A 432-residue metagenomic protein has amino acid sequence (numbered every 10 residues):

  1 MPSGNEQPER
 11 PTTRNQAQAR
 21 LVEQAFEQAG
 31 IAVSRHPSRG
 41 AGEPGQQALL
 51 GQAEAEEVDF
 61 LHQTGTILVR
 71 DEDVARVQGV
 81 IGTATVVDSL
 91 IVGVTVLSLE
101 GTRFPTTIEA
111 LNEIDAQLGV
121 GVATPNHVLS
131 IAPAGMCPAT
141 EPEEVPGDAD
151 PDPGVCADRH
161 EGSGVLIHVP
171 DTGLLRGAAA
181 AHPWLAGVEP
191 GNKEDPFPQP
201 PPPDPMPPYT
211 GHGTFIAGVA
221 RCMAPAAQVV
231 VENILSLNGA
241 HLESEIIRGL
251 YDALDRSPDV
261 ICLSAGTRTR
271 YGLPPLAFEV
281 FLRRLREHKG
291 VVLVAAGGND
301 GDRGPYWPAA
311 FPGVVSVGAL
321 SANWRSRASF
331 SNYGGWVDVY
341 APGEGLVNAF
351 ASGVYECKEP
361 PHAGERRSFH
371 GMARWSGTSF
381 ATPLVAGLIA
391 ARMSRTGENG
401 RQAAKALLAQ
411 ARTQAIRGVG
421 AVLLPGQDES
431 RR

Functional and structural regions predicted by a protein language model:
P2-I131: Inhibitory N-terminal propeptides of secreted protease zymogens
G4, L235-F311, R366-P383, R417-G420: Substrate-binding/access-modulating region of protease and related hydrolase catalytic domains
D88-S98, R103-L166, A178-A181, R367 (+2 more regions): Protease zymogen maturation seam
G119, G290, G313-S316: Glycine-centered tight turns that cap/initiate beta-strands
T140-A227, R248-R256, V260, V354-K358 (+2 more regions): Active-site core segment of subtilase-fold serine proteases
D171, Y306-S394: Extracellular S/T/G-rich loop segment that most often corresponds to the catalytic His/Ser-adjacent loop
A220-A240, E398-A411: Short helix-loop-beta-strand segments that form the rim/entrance of peptidase-like active sites
P258-G266, P275-A277, S394-R432: C-terminal subdomain of the subtilisin-like protease fold in secreted/lumenal serine endopeptidases
